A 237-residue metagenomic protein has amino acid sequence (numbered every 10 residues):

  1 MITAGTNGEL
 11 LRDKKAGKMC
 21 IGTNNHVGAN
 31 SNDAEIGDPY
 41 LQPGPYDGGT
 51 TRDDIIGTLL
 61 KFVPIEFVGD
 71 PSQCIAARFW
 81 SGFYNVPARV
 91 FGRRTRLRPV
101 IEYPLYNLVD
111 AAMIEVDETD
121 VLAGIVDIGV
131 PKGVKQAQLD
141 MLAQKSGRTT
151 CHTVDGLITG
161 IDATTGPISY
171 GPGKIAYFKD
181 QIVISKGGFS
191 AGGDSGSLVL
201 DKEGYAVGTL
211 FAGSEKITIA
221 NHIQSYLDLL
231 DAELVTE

Functional and structural regions predicted by a protein language model:
M1-Q181, S185-G187, L200-E203, V207 (+4 more regions): Serine endopeptidase catalytic core focused on the charge-relay Asp
A191-S195: Short, small/polar residue-rich loop motifs at catalytic or cofactor-binding pockets
S214-E215: A short acidic/small-residue loop/turn micro-motif
